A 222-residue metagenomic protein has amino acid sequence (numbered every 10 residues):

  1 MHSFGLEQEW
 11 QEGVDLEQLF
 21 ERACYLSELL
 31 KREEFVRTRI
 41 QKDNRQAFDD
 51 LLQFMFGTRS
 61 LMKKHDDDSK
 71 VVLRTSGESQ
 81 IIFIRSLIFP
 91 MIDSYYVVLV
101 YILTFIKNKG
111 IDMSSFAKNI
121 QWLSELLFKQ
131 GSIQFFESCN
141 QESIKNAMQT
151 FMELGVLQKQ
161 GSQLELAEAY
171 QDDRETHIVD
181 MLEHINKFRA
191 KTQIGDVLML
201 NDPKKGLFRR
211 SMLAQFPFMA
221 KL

Functional and structural regions predicted by a protein language model:
M1-L222: Membrane-interfacial terminal anchoring regions of lipid-handling membrane enzymes
